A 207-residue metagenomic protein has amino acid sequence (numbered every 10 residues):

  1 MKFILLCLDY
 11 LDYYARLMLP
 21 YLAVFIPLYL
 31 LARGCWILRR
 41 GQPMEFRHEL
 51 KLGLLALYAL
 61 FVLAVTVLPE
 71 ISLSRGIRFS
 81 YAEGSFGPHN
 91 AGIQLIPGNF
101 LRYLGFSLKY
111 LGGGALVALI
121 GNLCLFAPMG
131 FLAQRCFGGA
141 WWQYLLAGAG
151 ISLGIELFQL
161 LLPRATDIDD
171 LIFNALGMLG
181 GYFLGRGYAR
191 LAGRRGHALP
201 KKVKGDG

Functional and structural regions predicted by a protein language model:
M1-R164, Y182-G207: Bulky hydrophobic segments
R78, A165-L176: Non-cytosolic membrane-interface motifs at loop->transmembrane helix junctions
